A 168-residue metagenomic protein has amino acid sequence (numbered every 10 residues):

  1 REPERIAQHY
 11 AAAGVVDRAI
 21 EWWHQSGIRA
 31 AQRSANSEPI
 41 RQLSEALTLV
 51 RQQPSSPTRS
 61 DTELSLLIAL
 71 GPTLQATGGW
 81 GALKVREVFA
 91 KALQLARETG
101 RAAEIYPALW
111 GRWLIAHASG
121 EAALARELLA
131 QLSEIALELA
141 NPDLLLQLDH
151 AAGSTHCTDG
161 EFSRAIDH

Functional and structural regions predicted by a protein language model:
R1-L109, I115: Extended alpha-helical scaffolding segments used for macromolecular assembly and cargo binding
A103-H168: Extended non-membrane alpha-helical scaffolds
